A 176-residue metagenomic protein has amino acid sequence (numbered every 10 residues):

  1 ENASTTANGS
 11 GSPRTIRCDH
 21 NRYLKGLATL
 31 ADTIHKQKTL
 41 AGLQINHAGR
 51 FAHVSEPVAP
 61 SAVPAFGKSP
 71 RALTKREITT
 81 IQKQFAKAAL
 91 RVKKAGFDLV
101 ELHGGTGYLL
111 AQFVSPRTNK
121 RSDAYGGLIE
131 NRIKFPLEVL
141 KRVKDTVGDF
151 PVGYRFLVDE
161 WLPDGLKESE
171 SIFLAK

Functional and structural regions predicted by a protein language model:
E1-K176: Flavin-dependent oxidoreductase catalytic cores
